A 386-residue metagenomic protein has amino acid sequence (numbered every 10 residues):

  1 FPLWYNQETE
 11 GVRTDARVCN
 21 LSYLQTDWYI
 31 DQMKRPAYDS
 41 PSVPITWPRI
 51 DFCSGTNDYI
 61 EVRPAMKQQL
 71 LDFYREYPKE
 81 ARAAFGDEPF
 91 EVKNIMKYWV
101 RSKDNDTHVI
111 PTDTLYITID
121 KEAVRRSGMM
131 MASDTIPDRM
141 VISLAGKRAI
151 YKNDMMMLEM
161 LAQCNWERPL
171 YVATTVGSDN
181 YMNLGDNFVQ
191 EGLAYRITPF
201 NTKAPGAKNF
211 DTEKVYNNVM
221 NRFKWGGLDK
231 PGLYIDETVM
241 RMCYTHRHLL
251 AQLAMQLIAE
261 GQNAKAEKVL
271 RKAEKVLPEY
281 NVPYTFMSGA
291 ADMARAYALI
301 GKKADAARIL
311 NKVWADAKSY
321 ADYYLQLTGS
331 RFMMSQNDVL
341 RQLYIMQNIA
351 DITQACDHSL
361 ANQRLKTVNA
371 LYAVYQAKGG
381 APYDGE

Functional and structural regions predicted by a protein language model:
P2-E386: ER/secretory pathway lumenal C-terminal domains and tails of membrane proteins involved in glycoprotein biogenesis
